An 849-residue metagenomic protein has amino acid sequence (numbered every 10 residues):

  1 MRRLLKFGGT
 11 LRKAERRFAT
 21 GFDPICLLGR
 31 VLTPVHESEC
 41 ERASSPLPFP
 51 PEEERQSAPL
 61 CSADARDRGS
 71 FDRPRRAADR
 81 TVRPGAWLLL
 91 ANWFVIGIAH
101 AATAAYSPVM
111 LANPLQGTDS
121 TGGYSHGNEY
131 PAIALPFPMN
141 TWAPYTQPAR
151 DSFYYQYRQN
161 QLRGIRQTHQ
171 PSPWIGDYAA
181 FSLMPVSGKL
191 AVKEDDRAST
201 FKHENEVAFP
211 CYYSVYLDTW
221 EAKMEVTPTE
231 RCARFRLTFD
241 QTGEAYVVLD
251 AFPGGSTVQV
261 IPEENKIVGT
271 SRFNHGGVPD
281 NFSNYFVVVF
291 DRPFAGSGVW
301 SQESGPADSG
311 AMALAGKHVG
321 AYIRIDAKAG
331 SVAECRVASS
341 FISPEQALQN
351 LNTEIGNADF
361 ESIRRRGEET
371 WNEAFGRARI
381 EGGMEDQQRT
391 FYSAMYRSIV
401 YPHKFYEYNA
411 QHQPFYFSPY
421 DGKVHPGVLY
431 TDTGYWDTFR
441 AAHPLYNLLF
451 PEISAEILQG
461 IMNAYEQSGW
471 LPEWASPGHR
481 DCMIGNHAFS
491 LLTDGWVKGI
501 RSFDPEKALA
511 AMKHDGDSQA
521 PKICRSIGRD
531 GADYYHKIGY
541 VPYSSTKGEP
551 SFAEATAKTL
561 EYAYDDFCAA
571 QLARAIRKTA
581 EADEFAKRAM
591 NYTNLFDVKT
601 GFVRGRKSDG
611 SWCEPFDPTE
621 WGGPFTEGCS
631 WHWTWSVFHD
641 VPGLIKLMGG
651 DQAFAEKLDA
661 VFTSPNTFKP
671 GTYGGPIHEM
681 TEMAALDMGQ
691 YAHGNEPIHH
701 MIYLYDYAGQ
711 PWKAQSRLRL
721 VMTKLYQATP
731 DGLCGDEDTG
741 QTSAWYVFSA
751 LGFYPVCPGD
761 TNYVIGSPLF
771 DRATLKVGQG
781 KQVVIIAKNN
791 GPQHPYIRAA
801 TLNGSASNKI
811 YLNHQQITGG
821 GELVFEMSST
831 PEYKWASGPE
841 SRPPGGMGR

Functional and structural regions predicted by a protein language model:
M1-N92, H100: Intrinsic disorder/low-complexity segments
A102-S490, W496-L560, C568-N594, T600-V603 (+7 more regions): Accessory carbohydrate-recognition regions in carbohydrate-active enzymes
D565: ATP-dependent phospho-/nucleotidyl transfer catalytic cores
